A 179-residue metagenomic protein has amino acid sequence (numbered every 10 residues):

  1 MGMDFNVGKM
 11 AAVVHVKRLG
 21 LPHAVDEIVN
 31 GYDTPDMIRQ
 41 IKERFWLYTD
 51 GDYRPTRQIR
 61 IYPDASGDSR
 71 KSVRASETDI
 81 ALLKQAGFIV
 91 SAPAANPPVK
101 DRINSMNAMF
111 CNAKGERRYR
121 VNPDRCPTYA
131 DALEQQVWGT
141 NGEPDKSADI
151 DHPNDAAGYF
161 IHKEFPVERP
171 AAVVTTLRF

Functional and structural regions predicted by a protein language model:
M1-K17: Gly/Thr-rich phosphate-binding beta-strand-loop-beta motif of the actin/hexokinase/Hsp70
V7, T78, D151: Short, well-structured alpha-helical interface segments that form or flank functional binding sites
M10, I59, N154: Residue-level detector of short, conserved catalytic/binding motifs and their immediate flanks
V13, R18-D145, V167-E168, A172-F179: Mg2+-dependent endonuclease catalytic cores in nucleic-acid-processing enzymes, primarily RNase H-like
D145-E168, A172: Acidic, Mg2+-coordinating catalytic module of metal-dependent nucleases/exonucleases that use a two-metal-ion mechanism
